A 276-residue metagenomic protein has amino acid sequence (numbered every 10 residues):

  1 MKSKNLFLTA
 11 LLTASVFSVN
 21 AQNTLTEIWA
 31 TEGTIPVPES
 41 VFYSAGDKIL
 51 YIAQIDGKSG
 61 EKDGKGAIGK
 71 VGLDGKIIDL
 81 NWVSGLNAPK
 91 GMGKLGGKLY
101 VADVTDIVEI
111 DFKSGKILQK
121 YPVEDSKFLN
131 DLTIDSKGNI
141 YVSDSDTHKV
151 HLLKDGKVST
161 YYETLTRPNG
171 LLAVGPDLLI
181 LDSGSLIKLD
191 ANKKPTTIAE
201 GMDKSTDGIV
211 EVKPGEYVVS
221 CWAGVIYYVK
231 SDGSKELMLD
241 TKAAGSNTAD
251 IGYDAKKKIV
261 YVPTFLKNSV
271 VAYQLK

Functional and structural regions predicted by a protein language model:
M1-T26: Bacterial Sec-dependent N-terminal signal peptides
L25, D106-I107, F112-K137, V142-S143: Asp-box/WD-like beta-propeller blade repeats and closely related beta-sheet repeat scaffolds
T26-E32, K76-V83, K116-P122, K157-E163 (+2 more regions): A short beta-strand motif characteristic of beta-propeller blades
I35-D47, G64-K65, V83-K98, E124-I140 (+5 more regions): Beta-rich, blade/repeat-based domains predominating in secreted/periplasmic proteins but also intracellular
A53, A102, S143, L181 (+2 more regions): Residue-level marker for isolated small/hydroxyl-bearing positions within beta-strands of beta-sheet-rich domains
D56-G60, D106, T147-H148, S185-I187 (+1 more regions): Short glycine/acidic-enriched loop and turn motifs that connect beta-strands
V71-G75, D111-K116, L153-K157, D190-K194 (+2 more regions): Short loop/turn segments that connect beta-strands within beta-propeller blades
D250-K276: Blade-level signature of beta-propeller repeat domains, shared across WD40, Kelch, NHL, RCC1 and BNR/Asp-box propellers
